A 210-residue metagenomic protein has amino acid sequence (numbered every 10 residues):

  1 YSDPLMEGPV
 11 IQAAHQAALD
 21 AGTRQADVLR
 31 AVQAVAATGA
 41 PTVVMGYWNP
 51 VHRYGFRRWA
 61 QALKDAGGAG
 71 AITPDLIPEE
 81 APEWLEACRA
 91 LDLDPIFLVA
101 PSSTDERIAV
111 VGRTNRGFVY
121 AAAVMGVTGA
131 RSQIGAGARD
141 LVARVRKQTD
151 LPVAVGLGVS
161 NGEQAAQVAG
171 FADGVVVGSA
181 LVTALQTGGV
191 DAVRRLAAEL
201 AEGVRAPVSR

Functional and structural regions predicted by a protein language model:
Y1-D3, A66-E80, V119-G129, G158-V159 (+1 more regions): Glycine-rich phosphate-binding active-site loops on the catalytic face of alpha/beta enzymes
P4-Q25, A69, D92, V127-G135 (+1 more regions): Glycine-rich tight-turn/loop motif centered on a GG-T
M6-A13, A180-R210: C-terminal helical cap(s) of enzyme catalytic domains, especially alpha/beta-barrels
V10-D75, E202-V204: Active-site beta->alpha loop and helix N-cap motifs at the rims of alpha/beta catalytic domains
D20, L98, I108-K147, T187: Glycine/Thr-rich beta-alpha phosphate-binding loop at enzyme active sites
D20-T23, G67-E80, D94-S103, I108-A109 (+1 more regions): Catalytic beta/alpha-barrel core
A37-Y47, C88-L98, R146-L157, P207: Short beta-strand/loop segments at the ligand-binding rim of alpha/beta enzyme cores
S103-T114, Q148, V155, V159-V175: Catalytic cores of alpha/beta
